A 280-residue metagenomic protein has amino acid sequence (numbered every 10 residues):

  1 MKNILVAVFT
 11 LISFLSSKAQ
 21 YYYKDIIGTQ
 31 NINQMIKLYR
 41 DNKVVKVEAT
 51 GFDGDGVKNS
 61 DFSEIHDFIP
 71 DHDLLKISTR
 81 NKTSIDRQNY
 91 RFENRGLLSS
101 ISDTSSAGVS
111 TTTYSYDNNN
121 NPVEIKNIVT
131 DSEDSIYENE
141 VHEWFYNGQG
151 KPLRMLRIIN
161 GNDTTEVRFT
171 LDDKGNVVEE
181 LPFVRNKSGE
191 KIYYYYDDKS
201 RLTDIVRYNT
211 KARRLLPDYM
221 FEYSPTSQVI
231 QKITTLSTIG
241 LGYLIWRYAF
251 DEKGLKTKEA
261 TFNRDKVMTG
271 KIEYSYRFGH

Functional and structural regions predicted by a protein language model:
M1-K24: Bacterial Sec-dependent N-terminal signal peptides
Q20-H280: Buried hydrophobic residues that stabilize the cores of well-folded domains
